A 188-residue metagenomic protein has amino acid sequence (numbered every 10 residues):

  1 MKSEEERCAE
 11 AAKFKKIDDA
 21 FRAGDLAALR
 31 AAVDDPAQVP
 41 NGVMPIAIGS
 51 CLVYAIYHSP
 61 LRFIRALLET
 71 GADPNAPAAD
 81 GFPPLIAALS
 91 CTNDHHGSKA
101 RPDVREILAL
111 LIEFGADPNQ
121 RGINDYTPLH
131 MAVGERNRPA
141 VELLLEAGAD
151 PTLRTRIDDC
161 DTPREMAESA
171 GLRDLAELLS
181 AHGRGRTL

Functional and structural regions predicted by a protein language model:
M1-K16, F114, A147, D161 (+1 more regions): Ankyrin-repeat-protein effector appendages
E10-I17, G42-Y54, P77-D94, R121-T127 (+1 more regions): Ankyrin-repeat boundary/"N-cap" motif
D19-G24, Y54-P60, A87-V104, M131-N137 (+1 more regions): Ankyrin repeat A-helix N-terminal signature
F21-A32, A72-T92, G134, R138-T152: Conserved long hydrophobic alpha-helices within structured protein cores
A28, R62-F63, E106-I107, P139-A140 (+1 more regions): Conserved ankyrin/ankyrin-like repeat signature
A31-V39, R65-D73, A109-D117, L143-D150 (+1 more regions): Ankyrin repeat domain, specifically the short helix-to-loop turn at the C-terminus of the second helix of each repeat
A47-G49, K99-F114, D159-M166: Glycine-rich, flexible loop segments associated with nucleotide phosphate handling
A72-D94, A100-N119: A generic tandem-repeat structural signature
